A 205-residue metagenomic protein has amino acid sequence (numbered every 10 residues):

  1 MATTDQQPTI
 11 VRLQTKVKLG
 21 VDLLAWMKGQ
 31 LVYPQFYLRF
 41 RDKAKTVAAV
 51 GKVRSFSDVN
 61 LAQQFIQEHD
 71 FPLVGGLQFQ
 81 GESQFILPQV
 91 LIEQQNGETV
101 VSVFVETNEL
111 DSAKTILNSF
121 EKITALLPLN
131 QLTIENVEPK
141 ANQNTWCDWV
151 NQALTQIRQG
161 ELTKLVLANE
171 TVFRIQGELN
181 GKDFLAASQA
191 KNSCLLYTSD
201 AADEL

Functional and structural regions predicted by a protein language model:
M1-F65, I175: Short Lys/Arg-enriched alpha/beta "domain-start" segment
L19-L23, T145-W149, A153, N180-F184: General structural feature for long, well-ordered alpha-helical segments within catalytic domains of soluble enzymes
Y33-F40, P72-V74, T163-L165, L195-L196: A short, Trp-centered hydrophobic/proline-enriched beta-strand micro-motif
D58-L165, E170-V172: Non-catalytic accessory segments adjacent to catalytic cores
Q64-F79, G177-L196: Extended, Lys/Arg-enriched charged tracts that mediate electrostatic binding to polyanionic substrates
Q84, E93, S188-N192, S199: Solvent-exposed alpha-helices and their adjacent loops that cap or buttress functional pockets in soluble metabolic
Y197-L205: Single conserved hydrophobic/aromatic residue that forms the stacking wall/gate of nucleotide- or nucleobase-binding
